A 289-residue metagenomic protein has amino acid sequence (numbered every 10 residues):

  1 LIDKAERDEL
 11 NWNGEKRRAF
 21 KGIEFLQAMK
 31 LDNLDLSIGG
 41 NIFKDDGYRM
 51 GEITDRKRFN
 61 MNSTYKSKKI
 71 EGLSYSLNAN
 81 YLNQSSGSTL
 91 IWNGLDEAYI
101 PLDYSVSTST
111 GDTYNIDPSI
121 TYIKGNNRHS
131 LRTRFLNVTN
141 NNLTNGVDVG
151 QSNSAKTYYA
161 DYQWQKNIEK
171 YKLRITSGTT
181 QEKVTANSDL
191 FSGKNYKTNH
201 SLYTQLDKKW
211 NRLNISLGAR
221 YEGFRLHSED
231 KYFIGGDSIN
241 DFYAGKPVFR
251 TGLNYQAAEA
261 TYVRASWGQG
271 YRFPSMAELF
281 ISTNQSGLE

Functional and structural regions predicted by a protein language model:
L1, L36-G40, Y75-A79, P118 (+5 more regions): Membrane-embedded beta-strand positions of outer-membrane beta-barrel proteins
L1-F59, I70-L73, N127: Outer-membrane beta-barrel translocator/receptor signature
I2-K4, L31-N33, I42-D46, A79-S85 (+9 more regions): Transmembrane beta-strands of outer-membrane beta-barrel pores
K21-F25, K57-S63, D112-P118, K156-Y162 (+3 more regions): Hydrophobic, lipid-facing positions within transmembrane beta-strands of outer-membrane proteins
Q27-L31, Y65-K68, I120-K124, W164-I168 (+4 more regions): Residue-level signature of outer-membrane beta-barrel architecture
N33-S37, I70-Y75, N126-S130, K170-I175 (+2 more regions): Repeated loop/turn-to-beta-strand initiation elements of outer-membrane beta-barrel proteins
D45-N60, T64-Y159, S188-D189, Q285-S286: Flexible loop and strand-edge segments within Gram-negative outer membrane beta-barrel domains
A98, R225-D237, D241, K246 (+2 more regions): Surface-exposed extracellular loop regions of Gram-negative outer-membrane beta-barrel proteins, predominantly
